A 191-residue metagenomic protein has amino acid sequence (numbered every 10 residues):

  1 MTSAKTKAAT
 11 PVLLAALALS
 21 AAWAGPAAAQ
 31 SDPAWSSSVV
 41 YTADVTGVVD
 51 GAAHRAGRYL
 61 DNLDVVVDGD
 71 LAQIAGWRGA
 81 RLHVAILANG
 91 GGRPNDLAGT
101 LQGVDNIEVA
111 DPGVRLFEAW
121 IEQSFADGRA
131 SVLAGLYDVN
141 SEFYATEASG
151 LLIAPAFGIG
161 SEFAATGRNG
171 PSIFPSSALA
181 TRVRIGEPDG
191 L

Functional and structural regions predicted by a protein language model:
P11-A22: Bacterial N-terminal signal peptides
A24-P26: N-terminal signal peptide c-region/cleavage motif recognized by signal peptidases
A28-S36, D70-L82, A126-R129, D189-G190: Short loop/turn motifs that connect adjacent beta-strands in outer-membrane beta-barrel proteins
P33, V45-G47, G57-L63, P112-F117 (+1 more regions): Residues that define the transmembrane beta-barrel architecture of outer-membrane proteins
S37-V45, L82-A88, V132-D138: Transmembrane beta-barrel strands of outer-membrane/channel proteins
V39, V65-L71, E118-Q123, T181-I185: Residues on the lipid-exposed face of transmembrane beta-strands in outer-membrane beta-barrel proteins
G47-G57, G76-E118, F125: Surface-exposed loop and membrane-interface regions of Gram-negative outer-membrane beta-barrel proteins
P94-E118, G128-L191: Surface-exposed coil loops of outer-membrane beta-barrel proteins
